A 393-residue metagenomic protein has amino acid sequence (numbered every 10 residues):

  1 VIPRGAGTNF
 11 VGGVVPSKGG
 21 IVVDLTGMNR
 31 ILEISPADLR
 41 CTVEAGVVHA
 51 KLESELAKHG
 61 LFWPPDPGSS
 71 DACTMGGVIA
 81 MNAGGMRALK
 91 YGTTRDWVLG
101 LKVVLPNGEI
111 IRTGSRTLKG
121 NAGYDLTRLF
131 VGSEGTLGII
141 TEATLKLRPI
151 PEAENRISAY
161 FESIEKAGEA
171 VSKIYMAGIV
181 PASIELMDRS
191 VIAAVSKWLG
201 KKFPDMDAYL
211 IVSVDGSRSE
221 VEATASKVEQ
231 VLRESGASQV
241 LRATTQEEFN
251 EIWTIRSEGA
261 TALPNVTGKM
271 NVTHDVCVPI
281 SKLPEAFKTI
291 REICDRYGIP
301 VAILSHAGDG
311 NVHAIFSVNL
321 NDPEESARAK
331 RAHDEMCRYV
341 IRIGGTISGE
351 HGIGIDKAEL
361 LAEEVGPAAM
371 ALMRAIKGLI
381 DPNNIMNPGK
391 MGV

Functional and structural regions predicted by a protein language model:
V1-V393: Noncatalytic alpha-helical scaffold of FAD-dependent oxidoreductases
